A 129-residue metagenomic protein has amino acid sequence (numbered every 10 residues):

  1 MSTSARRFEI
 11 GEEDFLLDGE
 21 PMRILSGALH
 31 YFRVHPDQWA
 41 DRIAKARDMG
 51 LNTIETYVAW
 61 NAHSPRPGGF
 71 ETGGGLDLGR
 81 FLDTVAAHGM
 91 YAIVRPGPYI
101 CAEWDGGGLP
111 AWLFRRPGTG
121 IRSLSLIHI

Functional and structural regions predicted by a protein language model:
M1-T53: N-terminal carbohydrate-binding accessory modules
R6-F8, E13-F15, G68, A111 (+1 more regions): Flexible, active-site-adjacent loop/turn segments at secondary-structure boundaries
I10, G73, P96, P117-T119: Feature targets compositionally biased, intrinsically disordered low-complexity regions with long contiguous runs
H35, A102, L109-W112: Generic structural signal for alpha-helix starts
A40-D105: Aromatic-lined substrate-binding rim segments of carbohydrate-active enzymes
T72-G73, L109-R115: Short, hinge-like loop/turn segments at secondary-structure boundaries
L113-S125: Acidic, His- and aromatic-enriched active-site or binding-groove loops in soluble protein domains that engage sugars
I127-I129: Conserved small/polar residues in nucleotide/adenosyl-binding loops
